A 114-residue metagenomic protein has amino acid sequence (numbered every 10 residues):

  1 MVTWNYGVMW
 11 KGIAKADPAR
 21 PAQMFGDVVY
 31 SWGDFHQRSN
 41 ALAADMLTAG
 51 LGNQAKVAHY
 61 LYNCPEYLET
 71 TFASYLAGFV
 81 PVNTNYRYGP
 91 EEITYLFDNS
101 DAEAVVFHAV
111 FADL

Functional and structural regions predicted by a protein language model:
M1-W4, N83-T84: Short, solvent-exposed secondary-structure boundary motifs
V2, A19-C64, L68-F72, G89-T94: Conserved AMP-binding/adenylate-forming core of the ANL superfamily
N5, M9-W10, L42, E92 (+1 more regions): Hydrophobic alpha-helical segments typical of transmembrane helices and their membrane-interface/capping positions
G12, R38, E69-A73, V80 (+1 more regions): Residues within well-formed alpha-helices
G12-P18: Flexible acidic/glycine-rich loop/turn elements at helix↔coil and beta-strand↔loop transitions within catalytic cores
T48-A49, L76-L114: Structural core segment of the AMP-binding/adenylate-forming
